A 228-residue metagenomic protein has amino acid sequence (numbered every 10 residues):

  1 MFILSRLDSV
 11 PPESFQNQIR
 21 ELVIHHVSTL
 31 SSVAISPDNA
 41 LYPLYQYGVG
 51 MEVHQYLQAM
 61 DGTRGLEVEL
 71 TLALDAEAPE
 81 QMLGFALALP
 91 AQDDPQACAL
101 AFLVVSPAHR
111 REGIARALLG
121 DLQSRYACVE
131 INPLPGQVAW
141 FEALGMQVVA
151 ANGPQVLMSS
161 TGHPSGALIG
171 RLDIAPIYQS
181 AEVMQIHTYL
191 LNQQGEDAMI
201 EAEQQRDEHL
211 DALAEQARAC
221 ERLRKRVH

Functional and structural regions predicted by a protein language model:
M1-V33, N132-H228: Terminal substrate-recognition subdomain of acyl/acetyltransferases
A34-A97, F102-L103: A conserved beta-strand-loop-helix scaffold within acyl/acetyltransferase catalytic domains
V68, Y126-C128: Short, high-confidence coil segments that cap the C-terminus of an alpha-helix and link into the following beta-strand
A76-A78, A108, T161-P164: Short loop segments at secondary-structure junctions
L87, R116-D121, W140-A143: Hydrophobic, well-ordered beta-alpha structural blocks that scaffold small-molecule cofactor pockets
P90, P107, P133-G136: Residues that line or immediately flank small-molecule/substrate-binding pockets and catalytic motifs
L100, V129-P133: Conserved hydrophobic beta-strand within the GNAT/NAT acetyltransferase core sheet that lines the active-site cleft
V105, R111-S124: Conserved acetyl-CoA-binding loop-helix of GNAT-fold acetyltransferases
